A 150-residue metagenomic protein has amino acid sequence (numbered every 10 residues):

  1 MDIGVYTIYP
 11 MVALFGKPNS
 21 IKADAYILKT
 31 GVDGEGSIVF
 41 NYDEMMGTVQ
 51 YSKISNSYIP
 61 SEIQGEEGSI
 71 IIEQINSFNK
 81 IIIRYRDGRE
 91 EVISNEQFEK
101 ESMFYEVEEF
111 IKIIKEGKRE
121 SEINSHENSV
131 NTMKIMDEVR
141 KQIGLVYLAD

Functional and structural regions predicted by a protein language model:
M1-V5: Short-chain dehydrogenase/reductase
T7-N79, V107-I113: Contiguous beta-strand/loop segments that form the cofactor/metal-binding neighborhood of enzyme cores
P10, E99, K118: Generic anion/oxyanion-binding catalytic loop in active/binding sites
D24, N41, E73, R84-R86 (+2 more regions): A structural detector for beta-sheet-dominated domains
E67, Y85-R89: Solvent-exposed strand-loop boundary residues in beta-sheet-rich modules
N95-E108, N124: Active-site loop of classical SDR/Rossmann-like NAD(P)-dependent oxidoreductases, centered on the catalytic Tyr-X3-Lys
K112-D150: C-terminal helix-rich "cap/oligomerization" subdomain common to oxidoreductases
